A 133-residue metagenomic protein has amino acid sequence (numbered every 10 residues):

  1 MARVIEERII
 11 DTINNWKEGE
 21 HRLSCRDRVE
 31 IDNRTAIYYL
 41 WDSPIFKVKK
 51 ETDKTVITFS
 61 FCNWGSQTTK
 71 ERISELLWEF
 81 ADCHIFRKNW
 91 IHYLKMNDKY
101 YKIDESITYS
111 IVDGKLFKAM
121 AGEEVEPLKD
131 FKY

Functional and structural regions predicted by a protein language model:
M1-Y133: Terminal leader/tail segments of proteins
